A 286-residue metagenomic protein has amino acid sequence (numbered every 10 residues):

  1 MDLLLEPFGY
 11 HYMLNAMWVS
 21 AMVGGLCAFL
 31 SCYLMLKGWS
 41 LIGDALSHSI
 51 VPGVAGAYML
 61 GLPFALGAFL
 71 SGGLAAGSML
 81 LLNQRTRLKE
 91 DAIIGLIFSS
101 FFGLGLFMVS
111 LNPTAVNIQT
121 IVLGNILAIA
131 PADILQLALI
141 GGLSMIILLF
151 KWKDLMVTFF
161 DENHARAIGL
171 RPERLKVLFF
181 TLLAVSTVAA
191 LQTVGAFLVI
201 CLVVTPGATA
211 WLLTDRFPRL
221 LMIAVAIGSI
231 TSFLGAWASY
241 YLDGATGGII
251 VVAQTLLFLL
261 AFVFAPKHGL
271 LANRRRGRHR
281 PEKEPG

Functional and structural regions predicted by a protein language model:
L3-N15, T86, E90-K153, L178: Transmembrane helix-bundle core of multi-pass membrane transporters and related energy-transducing complexes
Y12-G24, L62-L74, A138-G142, V188-L202: Structural signature of hydrophobic alpha-helical transmembrane segments
A16-V19, F64-G72, D91, G95 (+2 more regions): Loop-to-transmembrane alpha-helix initiation sites
C32-T114, A210-M222, Y241-L242: Short loop segments and helix-boundary regions at transmembrane helix junctions of multi-pass inner-membrane proteins
S49-M59, L96-M108, A128-I129, P172-V177 (+2 more regions): Small-residue-rich segments of transmembrane alpha-helices in multi-pass membrane proteins, especially helix faces
I134-P206: Helix-loop-helix "hairpin" substructures at the membrane interface of multi-pass membrane proteins
F197-G248: Transmembrane alpha-helical segments in multi-pass inner-membrane proteins
G244-G286: Cytosolic-side transmembrane-helix boundaries in multi-pass membrane proteins
